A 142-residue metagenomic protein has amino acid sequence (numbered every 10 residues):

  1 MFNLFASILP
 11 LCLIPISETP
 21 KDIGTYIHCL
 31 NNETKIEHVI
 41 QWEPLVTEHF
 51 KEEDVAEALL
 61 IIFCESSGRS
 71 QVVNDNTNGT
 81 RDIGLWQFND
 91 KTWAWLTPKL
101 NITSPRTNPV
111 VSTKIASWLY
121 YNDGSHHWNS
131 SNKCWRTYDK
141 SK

Functional and structural regions predicted by a protein language model:
F2-G68: Export/targeting segments at the very N-terminus of extracytoplasmic proteins
H38, W42, V46, D54-A58 (+3 more regions): Stable alpha-helical elements in mature extracytoplasmic
S66-S70, K91-W95, Y120: Solvent-exposed loop/turn segments at secondary-structure junctions within structured extracellular/periplasmic domains
S66-V73, D123-W128, K140-K142: Secretory-pathway/luminal and periplasmic proteins that interact with or process carbohydrate-rich
V72-D75, T97-I102: Short acidic, glycine/proline-rich loop/turn micro-motifs
N78-P98: Substrate-binding/active-site groove segments that recognize and process beta-1,4-linked N-acetyl-hexosamine
N101-V111: A short, structured beta-strand-centered segment in the mid-to-C-terminal lobe of catalytic cores from group-transfer
W128-W135: Domain-level detector for trafficking modules
